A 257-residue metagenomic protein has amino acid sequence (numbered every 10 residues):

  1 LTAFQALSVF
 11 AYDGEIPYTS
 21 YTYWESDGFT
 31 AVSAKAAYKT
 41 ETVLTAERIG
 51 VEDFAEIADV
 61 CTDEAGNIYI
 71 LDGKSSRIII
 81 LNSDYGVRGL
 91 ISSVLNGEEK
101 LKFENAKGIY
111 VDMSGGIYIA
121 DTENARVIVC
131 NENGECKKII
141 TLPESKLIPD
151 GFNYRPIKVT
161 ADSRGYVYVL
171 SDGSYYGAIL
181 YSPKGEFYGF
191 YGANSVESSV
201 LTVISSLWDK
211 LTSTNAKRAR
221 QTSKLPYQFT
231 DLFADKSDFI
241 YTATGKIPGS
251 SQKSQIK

Functional and structural regions predicted by a protein language model:
L1-F10: Sec-dependent N-terminal signal peptides of Gram-positive bacterial secreted proteins and lipoproteins
F10-K257: Eukaryotic scaffold repeat domains enriched in small/polar residues
